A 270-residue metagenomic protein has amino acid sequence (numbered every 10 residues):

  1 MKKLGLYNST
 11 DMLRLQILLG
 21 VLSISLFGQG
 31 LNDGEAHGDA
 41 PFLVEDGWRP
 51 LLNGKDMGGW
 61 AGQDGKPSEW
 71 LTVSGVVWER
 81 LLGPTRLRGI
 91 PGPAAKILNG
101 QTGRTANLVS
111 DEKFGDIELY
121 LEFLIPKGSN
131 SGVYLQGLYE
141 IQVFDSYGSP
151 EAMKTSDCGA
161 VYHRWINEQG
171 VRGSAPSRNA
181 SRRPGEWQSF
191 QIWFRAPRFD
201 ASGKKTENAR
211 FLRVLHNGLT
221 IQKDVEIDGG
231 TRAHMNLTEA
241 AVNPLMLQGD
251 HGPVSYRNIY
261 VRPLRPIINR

Functional and structural regions predicted by a protein language model:
K3-I17: Bacterial N-terminal signal peptides that target proteins for export
S9-T10, S23, I141: Short N-terminal leader segment in a subset of presequences, especially plant chloroplast and some mitochondrial
V21-Q29: Hydrophobic h-region of N-terminal signal peptides that target proteins for export in Gram-negative bacteria
Q29-R270: Carbohydrate-interacting regions of secretory-pathway proteins
